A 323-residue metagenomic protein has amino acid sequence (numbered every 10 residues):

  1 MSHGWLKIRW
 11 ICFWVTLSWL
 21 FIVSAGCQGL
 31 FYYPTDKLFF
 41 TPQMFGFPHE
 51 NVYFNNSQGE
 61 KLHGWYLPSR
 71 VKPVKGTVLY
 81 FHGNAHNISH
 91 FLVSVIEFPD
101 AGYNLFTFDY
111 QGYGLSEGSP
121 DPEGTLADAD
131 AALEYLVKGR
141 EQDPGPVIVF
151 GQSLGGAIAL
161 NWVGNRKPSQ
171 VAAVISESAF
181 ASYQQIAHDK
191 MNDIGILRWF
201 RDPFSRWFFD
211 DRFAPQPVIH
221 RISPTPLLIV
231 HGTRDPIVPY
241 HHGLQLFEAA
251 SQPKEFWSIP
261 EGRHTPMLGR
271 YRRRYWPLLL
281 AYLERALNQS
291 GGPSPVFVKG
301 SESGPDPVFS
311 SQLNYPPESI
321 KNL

Functional and structural regions predicted by a protein language model:
W19-N55, P295: An N-terminal hydrophobic leader/cap segment in hydrolases
S57, K61-Y135, G145, A157: Membrane-embedded segments
E141-S153: Alpha/beta-hydrolase fold nucleophile elbow
V149-G151, E177, V230: Short beta-strand immediately N-terminal to the catalytic nucleophile in serine-hydrolase-like folds
G151-N161: Glycine-rich nucleophile elbow surrounding the catalytic serine of serine-hydrolase chemistry
N161-V218, S223, L268-G269, R273: Hydrolase active-site cap/lid region
I222-S223, L228-H231, D235: Short beta-strand/loop motif that positions the catalytic acidic residue of the alpha/beta-hydrolase fold
H241-L323: C-terminal catalytic histidine-bearing segment of alpha/beta-hydrolase fold enzymes
